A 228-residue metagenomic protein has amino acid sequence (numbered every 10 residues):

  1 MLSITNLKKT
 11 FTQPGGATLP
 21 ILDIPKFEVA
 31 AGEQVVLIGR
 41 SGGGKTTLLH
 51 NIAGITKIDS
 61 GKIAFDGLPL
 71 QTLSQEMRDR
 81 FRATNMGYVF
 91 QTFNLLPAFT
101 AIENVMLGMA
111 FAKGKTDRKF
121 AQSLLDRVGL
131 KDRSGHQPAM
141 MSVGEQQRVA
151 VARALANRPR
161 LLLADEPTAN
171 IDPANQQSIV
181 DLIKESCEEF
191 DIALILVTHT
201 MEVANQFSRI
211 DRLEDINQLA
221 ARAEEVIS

Functional and structural regions predicted by a protein language model:
L2, L7-L213: ABC family nucleotide-binding domain
D215-S228: Conserved beta-strand-loop-alpha-helix hinge in the C-terminal portion of ABC ATPase nucleotide-binding domains
